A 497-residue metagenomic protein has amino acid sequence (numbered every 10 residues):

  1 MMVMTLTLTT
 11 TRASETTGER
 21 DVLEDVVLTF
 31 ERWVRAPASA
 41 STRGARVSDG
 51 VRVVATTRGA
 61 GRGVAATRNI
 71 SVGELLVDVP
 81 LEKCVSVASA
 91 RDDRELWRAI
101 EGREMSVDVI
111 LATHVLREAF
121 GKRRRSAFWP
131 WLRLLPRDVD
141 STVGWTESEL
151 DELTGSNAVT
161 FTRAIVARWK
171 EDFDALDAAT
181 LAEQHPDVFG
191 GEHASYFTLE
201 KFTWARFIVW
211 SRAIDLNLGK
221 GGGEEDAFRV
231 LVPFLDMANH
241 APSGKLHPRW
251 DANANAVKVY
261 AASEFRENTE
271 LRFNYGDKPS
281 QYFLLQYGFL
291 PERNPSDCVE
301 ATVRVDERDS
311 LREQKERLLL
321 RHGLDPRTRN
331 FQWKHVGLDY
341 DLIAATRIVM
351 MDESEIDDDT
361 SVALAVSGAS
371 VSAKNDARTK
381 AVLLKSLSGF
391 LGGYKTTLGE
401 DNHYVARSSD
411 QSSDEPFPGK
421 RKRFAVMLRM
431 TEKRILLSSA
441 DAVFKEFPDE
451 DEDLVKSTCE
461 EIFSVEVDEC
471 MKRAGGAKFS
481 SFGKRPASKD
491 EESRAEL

Functional and structural regions predicted by a protein language model:
M1-T11: Cleavable N-terminal signal peptides of Sec/SRP-targeted secreted and luminal proteins
S14-K83, V87-D92, A119-D490, E496: Long, positively charged leader/targeting segments at protein N-termini
E95-R98, R103-E104, D108: Intrinsically disordered, low-complexity polar regions and short flexible loop motifs
D108, T113-L116, A442: Class II aminoacyl-tRNA synthetase catalytic cores and aaRS-like
